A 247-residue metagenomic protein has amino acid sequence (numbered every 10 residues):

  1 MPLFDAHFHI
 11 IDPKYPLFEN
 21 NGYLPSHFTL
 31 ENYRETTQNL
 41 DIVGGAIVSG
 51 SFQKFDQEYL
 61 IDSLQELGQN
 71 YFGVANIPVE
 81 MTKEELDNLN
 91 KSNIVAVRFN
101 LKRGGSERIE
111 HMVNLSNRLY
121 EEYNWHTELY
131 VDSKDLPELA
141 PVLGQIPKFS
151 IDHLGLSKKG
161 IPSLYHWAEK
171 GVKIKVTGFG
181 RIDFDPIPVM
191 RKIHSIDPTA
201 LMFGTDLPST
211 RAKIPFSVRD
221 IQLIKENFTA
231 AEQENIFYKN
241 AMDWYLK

Functional and structural regions predicted by a protein language model:
M1-Y59, N90: An N-terminally biased module of ancient metal coordination in phosphate/nucleic-acid-related enzymes
P2, S26-G44, T199, I214-K247: Mid-to-C-terminal alpha-helical segments outside catalytic/metal-binding sites
H7, G45, L60, V97 (+5 more regions): Conserved, mostly hydrophobic/aromatic
F8, G50, L154, T205-L207: Active-site metal-binding loops of divalent metal-dependent hydrolases
H27-E35, V79-L89, H111, G160 (+1 more regions): Short, acidic/polar
R34, I61-D62, M190-R191, Q222: Active-site phosphate/pyrophosphate- and oxyanion-stabilizing loops and adjacent acidic/basic residues in soluble
K54-K134, K170-K173, G178-G180: Active-site gating/metal-coordination segments in enzymes
I109-F203, R211: Catalytic pocket-lining loop regions of alpha/beta-barrel enzymes, especially the amidohydrolase/enolase/GH5 lineages
